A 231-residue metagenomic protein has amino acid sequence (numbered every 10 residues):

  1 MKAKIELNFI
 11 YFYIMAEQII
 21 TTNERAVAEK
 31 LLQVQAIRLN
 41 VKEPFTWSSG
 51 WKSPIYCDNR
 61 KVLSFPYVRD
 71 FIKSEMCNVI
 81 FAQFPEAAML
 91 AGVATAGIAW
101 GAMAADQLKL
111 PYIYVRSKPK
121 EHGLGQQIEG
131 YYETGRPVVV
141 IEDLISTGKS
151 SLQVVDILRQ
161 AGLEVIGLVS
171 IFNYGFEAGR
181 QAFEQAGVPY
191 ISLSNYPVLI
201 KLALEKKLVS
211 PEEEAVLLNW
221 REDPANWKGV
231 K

Functional and structural regions predicted by a protein language model:
K4-I14: Short, Lys/Arg-enriched N-terminal segments with co-localized hydrophobic residues within the first ~10-30 amino acids
A16-Q33, D156-K231: PRPP-dependent phosphoribosyltransferase catalytic core
A16-Q83: Active-site-facing substrate-recognition patch
M76-A88, V155, R159-A161: Phosphate/pyrophosphate-binding loops at sites that engage ATP/ADP/AMP, CoA/4′-phosphopantetheine, polyphosphate
P85-A94, V169: Short glycine-rich phosphate-binding loop at a beta-alpha junction
A88, R136, I166: Conserved acidic residues
G101-V139, T147-Q153: Short, glycine/charge-rich flexible loops or terminal/linker lids adjacent to PRPP-binding catalytic cores
